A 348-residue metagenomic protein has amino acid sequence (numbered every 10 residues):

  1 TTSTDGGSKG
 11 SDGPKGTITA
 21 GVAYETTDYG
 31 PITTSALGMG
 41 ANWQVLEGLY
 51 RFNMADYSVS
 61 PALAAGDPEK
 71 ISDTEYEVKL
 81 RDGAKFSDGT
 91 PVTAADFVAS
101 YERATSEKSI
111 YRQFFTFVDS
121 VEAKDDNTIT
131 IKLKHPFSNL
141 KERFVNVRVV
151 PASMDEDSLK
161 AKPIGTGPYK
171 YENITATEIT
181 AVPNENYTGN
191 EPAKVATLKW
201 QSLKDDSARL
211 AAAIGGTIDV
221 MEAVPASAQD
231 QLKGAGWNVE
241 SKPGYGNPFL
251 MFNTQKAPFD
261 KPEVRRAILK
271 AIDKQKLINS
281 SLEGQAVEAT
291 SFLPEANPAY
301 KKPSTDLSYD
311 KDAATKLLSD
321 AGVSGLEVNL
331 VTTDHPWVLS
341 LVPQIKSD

Functional and structural regions predicted by a protein language model:
T1-T17, S106, S158: Short, low-complexity disordered leader/linker segments with a strong preference for bacterial N-terminal type II
G21-I71, E102, I164: N-terminal lobe/hinge region of extracytoplasmic solute-binding protein
G66-K108, K124, T130: Aromatic- and charge-enriched surface segment that lines or borders ligand/interaction sites
E69, E75, Q113-S153: Surface-exposed binding/hinge segments that line and control ligand-binding clefts or catalytic entry sites
F144-A193, T197: Gly/Pro-rich hinge or "lid" segments in bacterial periplasmic/extracellular proteins
D157, N186-Q231: Ligand-site clamp/hinge motif
V182-T188, W237, G244-A267: A bilobed periplasmic-binding-protein/Venus flytrap-type ligand-binding module shared by bacterial periplasmic
D260-S347: Append "and occasionally in soluble cytosolic enzymes with long acidic Gly/Pro-rich linkers
